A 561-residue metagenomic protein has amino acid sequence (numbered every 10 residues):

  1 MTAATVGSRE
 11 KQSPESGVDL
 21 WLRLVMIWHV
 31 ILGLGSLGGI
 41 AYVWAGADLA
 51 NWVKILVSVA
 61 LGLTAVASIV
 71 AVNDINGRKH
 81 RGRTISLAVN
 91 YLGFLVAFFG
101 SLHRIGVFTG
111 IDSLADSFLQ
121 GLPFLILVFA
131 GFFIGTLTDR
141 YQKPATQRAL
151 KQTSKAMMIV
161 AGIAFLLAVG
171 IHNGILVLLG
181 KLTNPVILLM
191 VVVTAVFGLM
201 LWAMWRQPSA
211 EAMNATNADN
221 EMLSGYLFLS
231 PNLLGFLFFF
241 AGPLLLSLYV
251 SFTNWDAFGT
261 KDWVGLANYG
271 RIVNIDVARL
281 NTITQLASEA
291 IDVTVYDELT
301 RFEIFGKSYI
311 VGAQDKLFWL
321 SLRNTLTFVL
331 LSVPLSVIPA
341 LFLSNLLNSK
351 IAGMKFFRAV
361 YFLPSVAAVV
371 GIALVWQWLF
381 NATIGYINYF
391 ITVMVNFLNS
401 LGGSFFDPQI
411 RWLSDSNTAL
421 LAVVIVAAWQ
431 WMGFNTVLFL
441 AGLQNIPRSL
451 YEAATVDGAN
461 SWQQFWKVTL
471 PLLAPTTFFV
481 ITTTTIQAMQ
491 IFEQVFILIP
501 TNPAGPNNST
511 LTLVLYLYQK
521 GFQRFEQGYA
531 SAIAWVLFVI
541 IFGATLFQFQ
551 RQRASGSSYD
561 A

Functional and structural regions predicted by a protein language model:
T2-V72, A88-N90, I105-F252, L320-L330 (+6 more regions): N-terminal signal-anchor/first transmembrane alpha helix
I40-W44, H172-V177, L182, L201 (+2 more regions): A structural signal for multi-pass alpha-helical bundles of membrane permease subunits that mediate small-molecule
I69-G82: Beta-strand-enriched, solvent-exposed domains that form extended recognition/catalytic surfaces
A97-G100, Q548: Short, charge-rich amphipathic alpha-helical segments embedded in non-transmembrane helical bundles/solenoids
